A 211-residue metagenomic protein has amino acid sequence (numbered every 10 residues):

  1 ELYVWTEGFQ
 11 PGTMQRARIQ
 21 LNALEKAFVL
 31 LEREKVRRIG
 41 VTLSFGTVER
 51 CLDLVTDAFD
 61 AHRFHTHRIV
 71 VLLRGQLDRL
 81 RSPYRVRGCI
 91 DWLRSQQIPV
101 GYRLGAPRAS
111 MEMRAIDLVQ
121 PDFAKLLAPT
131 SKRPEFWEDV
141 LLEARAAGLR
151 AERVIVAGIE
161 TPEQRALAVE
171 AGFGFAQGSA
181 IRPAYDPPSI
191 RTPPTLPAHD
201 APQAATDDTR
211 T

Functional and structural regions predicted by a protein language model:
E1-F64: Bacterial c-di-GMP phosphodiesterase EAL domain
W5, R74-R79, R103-T211: EAL-family c-di-GMP phosphodiesterase catalytic domain
P11-Q15, L80-Y84, R133-E135: Short, flexible/disordered intra-domain loops and linkers
A27, L54-A58, R85-W92, E112-A115 (+2 more regions): A general structural detector for well-ordered alpha-helical segments in enzyme core domains, enriched
L30-K35, A61-R63, P83-C89, F136-E138: A broad, low-specificity signal for short, low-complexity segments enriched in glycine/proline and polar/charged
R33-R38, L52-L54, Y84-R85, Q203-T211: Intrinsically disordered, low-complexity terminal regulatory regions
K35-I39, F64-I69, Q96-V100, Q120-D122 (+2 more regions): Short, well-ordered coil/turn segments that N-cap beta-strands
I39-T56, D60-L80, R85, W92-L93 (+2 more regions): Active-site beta->alpha loop and helix N-cap motifs at the rims of alpha/beta catalytic domains
